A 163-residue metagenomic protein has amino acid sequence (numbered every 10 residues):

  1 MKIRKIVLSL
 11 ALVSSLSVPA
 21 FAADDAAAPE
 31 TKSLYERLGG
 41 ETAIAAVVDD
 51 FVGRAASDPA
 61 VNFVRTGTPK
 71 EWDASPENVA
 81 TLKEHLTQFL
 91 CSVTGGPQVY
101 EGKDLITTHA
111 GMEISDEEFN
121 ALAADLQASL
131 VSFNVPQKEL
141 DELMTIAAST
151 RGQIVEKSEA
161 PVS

Functional and structural regions predicted by a protein language model:
M1-K5: Positively charged n-region of N-terminal signal peptides that target proteins for export
I6-L12, L16: Hydrophobic helical h-region of N-terminal Sec-dependent signal peptides in bacterial secretory/periplasmic proteins
V18-A22: Sec/Tat signal peptide C-region and signal peptidase I cleavage site
A23-S163: Core of compact, soluble alpha-helical bundle domains
